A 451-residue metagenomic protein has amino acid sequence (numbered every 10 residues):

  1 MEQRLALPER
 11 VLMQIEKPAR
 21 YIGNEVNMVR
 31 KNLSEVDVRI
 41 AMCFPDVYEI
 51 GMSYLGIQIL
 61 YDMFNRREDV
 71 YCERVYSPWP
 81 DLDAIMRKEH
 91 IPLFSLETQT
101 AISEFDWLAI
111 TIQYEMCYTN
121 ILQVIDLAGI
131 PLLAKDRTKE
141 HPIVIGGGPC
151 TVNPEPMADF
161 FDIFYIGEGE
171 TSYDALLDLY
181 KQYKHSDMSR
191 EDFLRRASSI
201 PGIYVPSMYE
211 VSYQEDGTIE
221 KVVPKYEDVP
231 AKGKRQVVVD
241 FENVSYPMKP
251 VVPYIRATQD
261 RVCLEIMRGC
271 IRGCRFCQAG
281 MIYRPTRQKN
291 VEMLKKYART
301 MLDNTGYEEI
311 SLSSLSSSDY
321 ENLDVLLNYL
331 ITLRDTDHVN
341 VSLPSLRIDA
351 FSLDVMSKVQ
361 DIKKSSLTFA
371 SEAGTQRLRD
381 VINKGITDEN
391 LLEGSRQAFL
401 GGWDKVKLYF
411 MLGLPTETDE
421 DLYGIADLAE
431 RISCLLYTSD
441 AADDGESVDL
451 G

Functional and structural regions predicted by a protein language model:
V11-A41, Y48-E49, P206, S212-Y213 (+1 more regions): N-terminal [4Fe-4S]-dependent radical SAM core
M42-D46, F64, P250-F276, L302 (+1 more regions): N-terminal pre-triad scaffold of radical SAM enzymes
M42-I50, V70-D81, S103-Y118, R261 (+5 more regions): Core AdoMet radical
G51-D62: Low-complexity, highly charged intrinsically disordered N-terminal segments that act as targeting/localization
P78-P224: Glycine-rich beta-alpha loop elements in corrinoid/cobalamin-binding modules across cobalamin-dependent enzymes
D419-L428: Catalytic cores of alpha/beta
Y437-D444: Conserved small/polar residues in nucleotide/adenosyl-binding loops
D449-G451: Hydrophobic alpha-helical segments, chiefly the membrane-spanning helices and signal/signal-anchor peptides
